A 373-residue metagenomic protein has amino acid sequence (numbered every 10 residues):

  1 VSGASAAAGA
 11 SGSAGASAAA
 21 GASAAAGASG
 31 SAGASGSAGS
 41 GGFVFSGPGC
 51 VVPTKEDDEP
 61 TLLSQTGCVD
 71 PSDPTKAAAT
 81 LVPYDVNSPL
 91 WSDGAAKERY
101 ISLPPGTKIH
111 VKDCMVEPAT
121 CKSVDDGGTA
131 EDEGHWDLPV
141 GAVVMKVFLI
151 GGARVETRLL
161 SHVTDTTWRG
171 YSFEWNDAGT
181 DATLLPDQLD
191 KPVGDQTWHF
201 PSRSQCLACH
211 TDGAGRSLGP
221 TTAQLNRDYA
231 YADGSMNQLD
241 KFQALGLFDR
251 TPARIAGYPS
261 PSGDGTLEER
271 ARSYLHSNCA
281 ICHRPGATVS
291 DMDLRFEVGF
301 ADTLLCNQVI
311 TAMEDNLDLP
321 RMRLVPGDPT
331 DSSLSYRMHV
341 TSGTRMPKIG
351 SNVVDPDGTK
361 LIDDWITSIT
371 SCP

Functional and structural regions predicted by a protein language model:
V1-C50, D126: Ser/Thr-rich, Pro/Gly/Ala-heavy low-complexity intrinsically disordered linkers and tails of secreted extracellular
F45-P48, H135, R154-P373: Sequence context surrounding c-type heme c attachment/ligation sites in exported
G47-S123, D132, L138-L185: Conserved small-residue
P53-K55, S72, P118, D125 (+3 more regions): Extracellular/secretory pathway and lumenal proteins
T80-D85, G127, H276-C279: Short amphipathic alpha-helical surface micro-motifs
G128-A130, C206: Long, well-ordered early-domain segments
